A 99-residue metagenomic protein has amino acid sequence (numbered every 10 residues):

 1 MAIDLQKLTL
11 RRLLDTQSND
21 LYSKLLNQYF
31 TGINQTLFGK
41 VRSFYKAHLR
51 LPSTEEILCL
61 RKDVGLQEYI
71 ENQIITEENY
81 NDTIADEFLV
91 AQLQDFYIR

Functional and structural regions predicted by a protein language model:
M1-F96: Noncatalytic partner-interaction/assembly domains of nucleic-acid and motor enzyme complexes, especially the accessory
